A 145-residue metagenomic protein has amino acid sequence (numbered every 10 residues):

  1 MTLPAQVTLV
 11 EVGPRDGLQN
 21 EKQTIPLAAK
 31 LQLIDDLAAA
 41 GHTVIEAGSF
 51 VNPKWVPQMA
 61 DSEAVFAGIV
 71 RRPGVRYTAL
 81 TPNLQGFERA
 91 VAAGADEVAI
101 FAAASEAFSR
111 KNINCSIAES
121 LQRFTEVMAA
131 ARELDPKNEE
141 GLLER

Functional and structural regions predicted by a protein language model:
T2-E11, K30-G48, K54-A60: N-terminal glycine-rich anion-binding loops that anchor highly charged ligand groups
V10-L31, G74-L84, S109-I117, E144-R145: Active-site mouth loops of central-metabolism enzymes
V10-V12, D96-S105, E139-L142: Non-cysteine beta-strand/loop elements that form the S-adenosyl-L-methionine
G17, L37, A90, V98: Conserved, mostly hydrophobic/aromatic
T43-G68, I100-S116: Glycine-rich, proline-tolerant flexible connector loops at the mouths of alpha/beta enzymes
W55-A79, I117-E140: Alpha-helix-loop-beta-strand connector modules within alpha/beta enzyme cores
P82-G94: Catalytic cores of alpha/beta
